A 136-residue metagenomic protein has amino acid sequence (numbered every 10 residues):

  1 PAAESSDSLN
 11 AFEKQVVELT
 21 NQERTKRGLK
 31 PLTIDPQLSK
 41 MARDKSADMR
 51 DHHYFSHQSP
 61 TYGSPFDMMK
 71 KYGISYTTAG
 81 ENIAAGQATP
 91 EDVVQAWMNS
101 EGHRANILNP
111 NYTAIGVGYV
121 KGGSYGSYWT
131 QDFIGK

Functional and structural regions predicted by a protein language model:
P1-D44, D51-Y54, P110-N111, V120-K136: N-terminal targeting leaders of exported, membrane, and organelle-targeted proteins
A2-E4, N21, D48, Y62 (+4 more regions): Generic signal for short, ordered secondary-structure residues within or immediately flanking folded domains
R27, E81, E91-D92: Positions in alpha-helical segments
P31-T33, H57, T77, I115: A local structural micro-motif
K40-A88, I107: Short, surface-exposed glycine/acidic/tryptophan-bearing loops
A85-K136: Disulfide-stabilized extracellular recognition modules
